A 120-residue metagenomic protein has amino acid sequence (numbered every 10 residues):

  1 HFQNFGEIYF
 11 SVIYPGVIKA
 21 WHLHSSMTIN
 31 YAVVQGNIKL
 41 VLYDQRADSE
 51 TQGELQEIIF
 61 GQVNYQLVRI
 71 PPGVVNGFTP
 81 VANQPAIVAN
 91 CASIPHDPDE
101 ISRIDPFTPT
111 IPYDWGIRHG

Functional and structural regions predicted by a protein language model:
H1-L67, V81-G120: Non-catalytic, conserved peripheral segments adjacent to functional cores
